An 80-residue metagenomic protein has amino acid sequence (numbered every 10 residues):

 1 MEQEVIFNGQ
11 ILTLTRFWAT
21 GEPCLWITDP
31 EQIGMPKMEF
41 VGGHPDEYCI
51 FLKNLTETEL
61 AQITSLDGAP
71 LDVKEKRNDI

Functional and structural regions predicted by a protein language model:
M1-E2, V73-I80: Short intrinsically disordered terminal tails
E2-E4, W26: Residue-level detector of beta-strand face positions
T15-L66: Acidic, low-complexity, intrinsically disordered interaction modules
